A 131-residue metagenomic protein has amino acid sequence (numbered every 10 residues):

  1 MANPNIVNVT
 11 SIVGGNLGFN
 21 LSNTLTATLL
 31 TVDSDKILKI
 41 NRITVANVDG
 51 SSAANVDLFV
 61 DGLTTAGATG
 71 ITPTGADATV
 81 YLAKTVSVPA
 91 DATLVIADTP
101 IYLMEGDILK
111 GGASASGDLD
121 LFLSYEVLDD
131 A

Functional and structural regions predicted by a protein language model:
M1-I37, E105, G112-A131: C-terminal interaction-tip segments
L25-T28, Y81-L82, V95-A97: Short structured motifs
L38-N47, I108-G111: A short beta-strand element within beta-rich, extracytoplasmic domains of secreted/secretory-pathway proteins
N41, S52-V56, G117-L121: Short beta-strand/loop motifs in extracellular/secreted proteins, especially within beta-sandwich accessory domains
N47, G62-T64, Y125-D129: Beta-strand elements of well-folded, non-transmembrane domains
G50-K84: Short, surface-exposed beta-strand/strand-loop-strand elements in extracellular ectodomains
A83-S87, D98-P100, K110: Beta-strand-rich interaction surfaces with strong enrichment in secreted/lumenal proteins
D91-G106: Beta-sandwich interaction modules
